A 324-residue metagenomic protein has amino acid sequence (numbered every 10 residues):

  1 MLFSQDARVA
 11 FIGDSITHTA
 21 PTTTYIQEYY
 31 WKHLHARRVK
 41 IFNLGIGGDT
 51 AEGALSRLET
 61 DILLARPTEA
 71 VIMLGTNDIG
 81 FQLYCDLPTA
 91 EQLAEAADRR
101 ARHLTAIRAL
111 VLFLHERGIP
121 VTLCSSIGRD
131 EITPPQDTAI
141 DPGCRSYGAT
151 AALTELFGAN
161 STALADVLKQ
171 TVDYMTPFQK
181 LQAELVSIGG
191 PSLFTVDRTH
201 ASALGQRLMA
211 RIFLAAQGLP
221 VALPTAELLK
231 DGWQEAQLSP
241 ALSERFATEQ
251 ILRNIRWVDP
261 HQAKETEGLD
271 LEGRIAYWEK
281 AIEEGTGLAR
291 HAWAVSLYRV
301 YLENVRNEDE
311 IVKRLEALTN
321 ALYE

Functional and structural regions predicted by a protein language model:
M1-G47, E52, R57-E69, L153 (+3 more regions): Serine-esterase "nucleophile elbow" of acetyl-processing enzymes
L2-Q5, Q170, Q182, P191-E324: Conserved catalytic region of serine esterases and O-acyltransferases that act on ester linkages in lipids
R8-F11, S15, N43-T50, E69-E95 (+12 more regions): Cell-envelope and extracellular/periplasmic
T19, G80, E131-I132: Glycine/Thr-rich phosphate-binding loops of Rossmann-like dinucleotide-binding domains
T60, P88-A90, P120, A139-P142 (+2 more regions): Short, hinge-like loop/turn segments at secondary-structure boundaries
Y84-A96, T138-A149: A solvent-exposed, charged loop/short amphipathic helix patch at secondary-structure junctions
V111-H115: Surface-exposed amphipathic alpha-helices with a cationic face
I119, E131-T176: Substrate-gating cap/lid alpha-helix
